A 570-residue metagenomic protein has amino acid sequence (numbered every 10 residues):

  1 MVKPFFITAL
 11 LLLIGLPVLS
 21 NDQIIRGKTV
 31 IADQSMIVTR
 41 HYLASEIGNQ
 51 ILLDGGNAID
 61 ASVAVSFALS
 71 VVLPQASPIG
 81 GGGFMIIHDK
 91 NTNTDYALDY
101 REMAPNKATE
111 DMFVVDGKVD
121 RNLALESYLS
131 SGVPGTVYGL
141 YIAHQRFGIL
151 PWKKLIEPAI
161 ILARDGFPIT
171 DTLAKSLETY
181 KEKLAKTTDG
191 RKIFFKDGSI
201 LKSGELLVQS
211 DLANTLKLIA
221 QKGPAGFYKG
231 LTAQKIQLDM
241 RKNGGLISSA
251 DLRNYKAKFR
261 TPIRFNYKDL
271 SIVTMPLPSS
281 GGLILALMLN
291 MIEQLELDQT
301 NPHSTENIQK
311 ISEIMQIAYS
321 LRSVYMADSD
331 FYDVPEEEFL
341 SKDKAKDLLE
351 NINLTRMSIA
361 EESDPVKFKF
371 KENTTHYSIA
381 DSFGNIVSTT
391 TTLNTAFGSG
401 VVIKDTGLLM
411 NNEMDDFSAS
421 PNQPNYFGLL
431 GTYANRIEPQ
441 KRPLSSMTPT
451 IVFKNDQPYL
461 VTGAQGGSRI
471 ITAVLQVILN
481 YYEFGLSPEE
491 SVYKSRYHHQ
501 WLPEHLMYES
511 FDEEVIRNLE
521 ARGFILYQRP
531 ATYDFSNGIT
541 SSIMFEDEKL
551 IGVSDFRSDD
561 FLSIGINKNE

Functional and structural regions predicted by a protein language model:
G15-P17: N-terminal signal peptide c-region/cleavage motif recognized by signal peptidases
N21-E46, Q50, A58-K222, F227-K229 (+7 more regions): Noncatalytic scaffold domains of N-terminal-nucleophile
I59-V65, K153-R164, Q234-Q237, P302-Y319 (+1 more regions): Short, well-structured alpha-helical segments that form the helix of a local strand-helix-strand
V71-H88, T92-A97, L246-S248, I386-K454 (+2 more regions): Active-site rim segments in enzyme catalytic domains, especially the processed small/beta chain of N-terminal
G82-D89, T375-I379, P449-I451, I539-F545: Short beta-strand scaffold segments in enzyme catalytic cores
L295-L393, D405-T406, P421-N422, L429-L430 (+1 more regions): Internal maturation/activation junctions in enzymes
E483-D534: Extended C-terminal subregions enriched in glycine
